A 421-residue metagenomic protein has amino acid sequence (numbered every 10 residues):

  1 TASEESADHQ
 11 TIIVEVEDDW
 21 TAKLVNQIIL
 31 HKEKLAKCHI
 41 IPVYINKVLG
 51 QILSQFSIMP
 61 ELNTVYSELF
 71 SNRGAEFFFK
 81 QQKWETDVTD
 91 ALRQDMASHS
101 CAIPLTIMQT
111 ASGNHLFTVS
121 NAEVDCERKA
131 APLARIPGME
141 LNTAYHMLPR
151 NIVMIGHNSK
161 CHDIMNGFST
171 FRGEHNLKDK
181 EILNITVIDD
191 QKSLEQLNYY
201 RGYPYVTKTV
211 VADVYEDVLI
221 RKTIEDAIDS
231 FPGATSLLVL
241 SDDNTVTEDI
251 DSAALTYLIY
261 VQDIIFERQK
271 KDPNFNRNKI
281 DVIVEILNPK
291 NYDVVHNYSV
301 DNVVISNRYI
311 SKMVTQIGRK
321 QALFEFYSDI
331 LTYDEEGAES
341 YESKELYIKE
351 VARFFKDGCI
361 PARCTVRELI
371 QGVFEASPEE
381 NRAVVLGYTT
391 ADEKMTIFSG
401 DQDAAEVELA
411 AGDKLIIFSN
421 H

Functional and structural regions predicted by a protein language model:
T1-H421: Cytosolic regulatory regions of ion transport systems
